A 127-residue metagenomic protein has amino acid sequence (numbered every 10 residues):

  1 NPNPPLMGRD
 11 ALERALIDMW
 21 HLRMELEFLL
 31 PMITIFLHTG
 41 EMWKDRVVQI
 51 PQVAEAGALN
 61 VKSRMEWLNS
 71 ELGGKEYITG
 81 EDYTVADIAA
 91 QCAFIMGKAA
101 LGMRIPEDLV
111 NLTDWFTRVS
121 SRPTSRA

Functional and structural regions predicted by a protein language model:
N1-E55, L59-K62: GST-like domain detector, emphasizing the conserved glutathione-binding G-site in the N-terminal thioredoxin-like
P2, S70-E81, P123-A127: Surface-exposed helix-capping loop/turn segments at secondary-structure junctions
I17, L68, D87, V119-R122: Residue-level signal for nonpolar/aromatic packing positions in well-ordered secondary structure
W20, T113-R126: Short, mixed-charge aromatic SLiMs
M32-I33, I78-M103, T113-V119: GST superfamily/GST-like fold recognition
I33, L37, E66-S70, F94: Amphipathic, well-packed alpha-helical segments that form the structural scaffold of globular domains
G40-R46, G97-I105: Short helix-capping/linker segments at secondary-structure and domain boundaries
G57-R64, A93, W115: Alpha-helical packing segments of well-folded alpha/beta enzyme cores
